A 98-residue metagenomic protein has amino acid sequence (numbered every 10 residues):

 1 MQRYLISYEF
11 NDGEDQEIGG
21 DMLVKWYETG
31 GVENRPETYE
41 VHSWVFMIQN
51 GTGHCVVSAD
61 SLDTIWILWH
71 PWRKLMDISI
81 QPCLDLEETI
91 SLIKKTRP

Functional and structural regions predicted by a protein language model:
M1-T52, D60-T64, E88-P98: Short S/T/G/P-rich N-terminal loop/turn motif that feeds into the first structured element of a domain
T52-H54, D77: Short active-site oxyanion
I65-K74: Short amphipathic alpha-helices in soluble, non-transmembrane regions that often serve as interface/regulatory elements
L75-E87: Conserved short beta-strand edge segments in small beta-sheet-based binding/regulatory domains
